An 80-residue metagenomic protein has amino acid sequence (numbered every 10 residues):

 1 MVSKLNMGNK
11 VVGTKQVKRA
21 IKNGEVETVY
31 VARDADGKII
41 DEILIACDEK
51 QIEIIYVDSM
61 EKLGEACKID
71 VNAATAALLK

Functional and structural regions predicted by a protein language model:
M1-E25, D34-K38, E42: Ribosome large-subunit tunnel/peptidyl-transferase-proximal elements
I43-D48: A generic structural signal for well-ordered alpha-helical segments
Q51-K80: C-terminal structural segments of small proteins and small subunits
